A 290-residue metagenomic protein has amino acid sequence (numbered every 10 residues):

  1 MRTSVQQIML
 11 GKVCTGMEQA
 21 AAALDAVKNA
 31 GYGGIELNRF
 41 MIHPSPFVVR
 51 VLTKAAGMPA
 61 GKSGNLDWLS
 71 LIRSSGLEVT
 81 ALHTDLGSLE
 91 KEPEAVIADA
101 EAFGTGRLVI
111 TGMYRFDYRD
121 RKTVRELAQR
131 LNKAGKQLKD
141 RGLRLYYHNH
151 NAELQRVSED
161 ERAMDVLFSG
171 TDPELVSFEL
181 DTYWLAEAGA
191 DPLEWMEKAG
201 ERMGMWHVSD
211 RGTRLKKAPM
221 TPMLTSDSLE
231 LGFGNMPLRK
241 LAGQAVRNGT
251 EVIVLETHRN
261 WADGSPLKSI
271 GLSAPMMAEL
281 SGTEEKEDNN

Functional and structural regions predicted by a protein language model:
M1-G33, E101-G104, R141, D160 (+2 more regions): Histidine-acidic metal/acid-base catalytic patches
M1-R107, P275-N290: N-terminal pre-domain/capping segments
V5-Q7, R50-V51, I72, V79 (+5 more regions): Generic signal for short, ordered secondary-structure residues within or immediately flanking folded domains
G11-E18, N38-S63, T84-P93, R115-R125 (+5 more regions): Acidic-and-aromatic substrate-binding clefts and catalytic sites of carbohydrate-active enzymes
L37, I110, L255: Redox-cofactor binding/interface segments in oxidoreductases and associated redox assembly factors
K62-S74, R130-L138, W195, K240: Catalytic-core regions built around general acid/base machinery
E78, H83-S177, L267: Active-site acidic/histidine proton-transfer and metal-coordination neighborhood in alpha/beta enzyme cores
